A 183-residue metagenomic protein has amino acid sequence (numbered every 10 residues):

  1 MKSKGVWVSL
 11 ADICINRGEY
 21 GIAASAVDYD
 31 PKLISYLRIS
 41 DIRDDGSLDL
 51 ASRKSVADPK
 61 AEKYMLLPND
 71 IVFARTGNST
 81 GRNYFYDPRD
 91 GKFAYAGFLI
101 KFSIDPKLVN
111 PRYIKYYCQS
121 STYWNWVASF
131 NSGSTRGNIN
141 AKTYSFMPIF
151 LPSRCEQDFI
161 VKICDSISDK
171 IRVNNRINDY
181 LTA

Functional and structural regions predicted by a protein language model:
M1-Y20, F146-A183: Non-catalytic DNA-recognition/assembly elements of restriction-modification systems
W7-A26, S35, S40-I71, Y86: Sequence-specific dsDNA recognition surfaces
A23-P31, S129-N131: Short coil/turn segments at secondary-structure boundaries
R38-I39, P59-Q119: A short beta-sheet element
Y86-D87, F130-G133: Short amphipathic beta-strand starts and helix->beta connectors
F93-L99, R112, S132-V161: A short glycine-rich beta-alpha junction/loop motif
Q119-A128, P148-F150: Well-ordered mid-protein domain cores that form the structural environment of catalytic cofactors
